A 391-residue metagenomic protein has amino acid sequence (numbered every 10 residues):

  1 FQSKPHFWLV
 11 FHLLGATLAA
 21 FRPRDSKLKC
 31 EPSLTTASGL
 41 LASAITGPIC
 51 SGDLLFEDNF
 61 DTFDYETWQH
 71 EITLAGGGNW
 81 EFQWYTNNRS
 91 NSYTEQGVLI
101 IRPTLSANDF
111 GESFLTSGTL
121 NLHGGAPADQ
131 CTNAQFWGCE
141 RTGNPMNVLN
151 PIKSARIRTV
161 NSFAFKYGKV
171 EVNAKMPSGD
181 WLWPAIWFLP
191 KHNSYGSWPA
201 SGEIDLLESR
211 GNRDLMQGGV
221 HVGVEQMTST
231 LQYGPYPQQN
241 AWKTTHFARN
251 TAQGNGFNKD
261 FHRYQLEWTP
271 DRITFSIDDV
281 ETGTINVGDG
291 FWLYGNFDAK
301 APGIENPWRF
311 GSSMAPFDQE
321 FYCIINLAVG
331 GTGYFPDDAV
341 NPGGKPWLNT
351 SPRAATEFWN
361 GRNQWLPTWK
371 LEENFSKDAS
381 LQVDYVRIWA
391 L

Functional and structural regions predicted by a protein language model:
F1-Q2: N-terminal secretory signal peptides that target proteins for export/translocation
H6-A19: Cleavable N-terminal signal peptides of Sec/SRP-targeted secreted and luminal proteins
A20-L391: GH16 jelly-roll
